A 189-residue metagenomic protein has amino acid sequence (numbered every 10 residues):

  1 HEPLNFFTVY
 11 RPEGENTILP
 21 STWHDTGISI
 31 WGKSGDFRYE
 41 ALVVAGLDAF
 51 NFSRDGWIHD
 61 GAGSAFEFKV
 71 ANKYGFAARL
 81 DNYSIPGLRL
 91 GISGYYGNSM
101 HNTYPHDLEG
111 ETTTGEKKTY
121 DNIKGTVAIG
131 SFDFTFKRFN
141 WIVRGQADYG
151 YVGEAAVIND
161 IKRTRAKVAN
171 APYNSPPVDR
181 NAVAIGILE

Functional and structural regions predicted by a protein language model:
H1-D81, N98-K117: Surface-exposed coil loops of outer-membrane beta-barrel proteins
Y83-E189: Detector for outer-membrane/organellar transmembrane beta-barrel domains, recognizing the amphipathic beta-strand
